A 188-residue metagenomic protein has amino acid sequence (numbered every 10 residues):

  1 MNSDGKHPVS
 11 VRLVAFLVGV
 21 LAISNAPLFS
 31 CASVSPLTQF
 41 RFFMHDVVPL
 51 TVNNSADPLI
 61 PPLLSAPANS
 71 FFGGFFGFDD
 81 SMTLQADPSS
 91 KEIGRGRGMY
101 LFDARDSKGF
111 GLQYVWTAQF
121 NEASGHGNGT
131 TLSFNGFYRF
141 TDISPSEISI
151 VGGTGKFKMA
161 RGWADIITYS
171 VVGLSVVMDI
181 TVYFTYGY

Functional and structural regions predicted by a protein language model:
N2-T130, I167, S175-V177: Extracellular or lumenal secretory-pathway regions
L17-V18, T130-L132, Y183-Y188: Hydrophobic N-terminal alpha-helices or hydrophobic patches in metabolic proteins across all domains of life
L59-S65, F137-F140, G152-K156, Y183-T185: Short, low-complexity, polar/charged sequence segments that are solvent-exposed and flexible
K108-Y169: Acidic, glycine-rich flexible loop segments
T168-G187: Short, surface-exposed, low-complexity cationic segments
